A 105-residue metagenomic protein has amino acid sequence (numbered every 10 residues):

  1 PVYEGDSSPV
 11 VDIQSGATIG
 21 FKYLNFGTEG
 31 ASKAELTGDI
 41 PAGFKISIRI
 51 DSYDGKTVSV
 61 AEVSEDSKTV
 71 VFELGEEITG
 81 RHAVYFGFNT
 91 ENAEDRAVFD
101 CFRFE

Functional and structural regions predicted by a protein language model:
P1-E105: Extracytoplasmic
